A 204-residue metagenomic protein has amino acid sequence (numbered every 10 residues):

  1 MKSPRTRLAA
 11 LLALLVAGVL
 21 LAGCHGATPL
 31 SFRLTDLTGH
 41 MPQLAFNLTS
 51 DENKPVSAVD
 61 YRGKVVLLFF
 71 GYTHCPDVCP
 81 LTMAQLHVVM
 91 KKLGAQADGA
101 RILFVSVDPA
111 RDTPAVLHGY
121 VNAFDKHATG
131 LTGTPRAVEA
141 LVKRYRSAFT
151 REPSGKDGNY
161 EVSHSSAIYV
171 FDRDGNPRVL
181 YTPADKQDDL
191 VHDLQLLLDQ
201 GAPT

Functional and structural regions predicted by a protein language model:
K2-L12: Bacterial N-terminal signal peptides that target proteins for export
L20-G23: C-terminal motif of bacterial Sec signal peptides marking the signal peptidase cleavage site
H25-V59, A84: N-terminal "domain-start" segment that seeds a small globular fold
A58-L86: Short active-site neighborhood of thiol/selenol oxidoreductases, capturing the structured segment around
L67-L68, I102, I168: Hydrophobic beta-strand anchors of alpha/beta hydrolase catalytic cores
L81-L141: Structural microenvironment flanking redox-active thiols in thiol-disulfide oxidoreductases
A137-D193: Thiol/disulfide oxidoreductase modules built on the thioredoxin-like
L190, L194-T204: Extracytoplasmic/luminal low-complexity segments enriched in Pro/Gly and acidic/polar residues that act as flexible
